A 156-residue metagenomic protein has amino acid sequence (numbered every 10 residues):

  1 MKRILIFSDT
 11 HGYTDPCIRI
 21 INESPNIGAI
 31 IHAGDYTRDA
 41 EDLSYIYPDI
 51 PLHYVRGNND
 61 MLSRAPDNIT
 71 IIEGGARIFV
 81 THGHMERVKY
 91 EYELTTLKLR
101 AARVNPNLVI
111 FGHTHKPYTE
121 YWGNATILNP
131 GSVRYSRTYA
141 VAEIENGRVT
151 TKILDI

Functional and structural regions predicted by a protein language model:
M1-D49, D60, P66-D67, I144-V149: N-terminal active-site segment of His-dependent metallophosphoesterases
K2, D67, E73-G74, T96 (+3 more regions): Binuclear metal-dependent phosphoesterase catalytic core
I6-S8, A29-D35, H53-N58, V80-H82 (+2 more regions): Active-site neighborhood of phospho(di)ester-bond hydrolases with catalytic His/Asp-centered motifs
H11-D15, T37-E41, N59-R64, E86-Y90 (+2 more regions): Active-site environment of divalent metal-dependent phosphoester hydrolases
P48-P51, A125: A short helix->loop->beta-strand "cap" motif at the edges of active sites that frequently abuts
P51-K89: Helix-adjacent hinge/juxtasegments
R77-T114: Internal catalytic-core helix/loop-beta-alpha segment that presents or stabilizes conserved functional determinants
